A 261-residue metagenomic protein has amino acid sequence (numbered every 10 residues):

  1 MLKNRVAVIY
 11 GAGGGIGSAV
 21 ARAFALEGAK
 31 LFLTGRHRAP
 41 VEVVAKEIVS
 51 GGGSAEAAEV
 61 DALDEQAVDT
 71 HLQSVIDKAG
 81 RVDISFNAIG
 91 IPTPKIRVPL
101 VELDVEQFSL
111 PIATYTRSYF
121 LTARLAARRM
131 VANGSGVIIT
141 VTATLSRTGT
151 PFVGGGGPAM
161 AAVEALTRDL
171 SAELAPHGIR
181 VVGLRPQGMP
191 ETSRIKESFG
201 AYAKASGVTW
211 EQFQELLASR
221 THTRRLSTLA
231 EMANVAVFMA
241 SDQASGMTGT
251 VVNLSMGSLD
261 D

Functional and structural regions predicted by a protein language model:
G13-G14, H37: Conserved glycine-rich cofactor-binding loop
A29-V43: Conserved glycine-rich Rossmann-like NAD(P)H-binding loop of the short-chain dehydrogenase/reductase
I91-P92, V105, P111, I139-V163 (+2 more regions): Catalytic loop of short-chain dehydrogenase/reductase
I96-L100, D104-S109, L217: Substrate-binding pocket helix/loop in short-chain dehydrogenase/reductase
R97, R225, V237, T248-D261: Short C-terminal tail/terminal secondary-structure segment of NAD(P)H-dependent dehydrogenase/reductase domains
R128, A172-E173, S245: Alpha-helical segment proximal to the catalytic Tyr-Lys
A175, R180, M247-G249: Short, small/polar-rich loop/turn modules that mediate ligand/substrate recognition or access, typified
